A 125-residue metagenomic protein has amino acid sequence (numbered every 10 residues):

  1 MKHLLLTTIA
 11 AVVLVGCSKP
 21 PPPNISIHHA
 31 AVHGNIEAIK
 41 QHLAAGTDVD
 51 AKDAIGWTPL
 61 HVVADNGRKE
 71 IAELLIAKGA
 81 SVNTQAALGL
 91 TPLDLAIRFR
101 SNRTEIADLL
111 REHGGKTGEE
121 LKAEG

Functional and structural regions predicted by a protein language model:
M1-L4: Positively charged n-region of N-terminal signal peptides that target proteins for export
V15-G16: C-terminal motif of bacterial Sec signal peptides marking the signal peptidase cleavage site
K40-D48, E73-S81, D108-K116: Ankyrin repeat domain, specifically the short helix-to-loop turn at the C-terminus of the second helix of each repeat
D53, A86, L121-K122: Ankyrin repeat boundary/linker residues
